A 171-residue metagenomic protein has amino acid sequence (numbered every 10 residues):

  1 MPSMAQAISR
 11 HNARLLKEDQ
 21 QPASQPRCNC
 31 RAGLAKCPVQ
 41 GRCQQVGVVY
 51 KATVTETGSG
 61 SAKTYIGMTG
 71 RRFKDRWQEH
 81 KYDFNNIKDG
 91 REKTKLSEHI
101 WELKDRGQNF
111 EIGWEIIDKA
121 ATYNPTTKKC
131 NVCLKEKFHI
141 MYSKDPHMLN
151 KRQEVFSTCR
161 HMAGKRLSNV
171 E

Functional and structural regions predicted by a protein language model:
M1-E171: Charged structural interfaces that engage phosphate-rich ligands and support phosphoryl-transfer chemistry
